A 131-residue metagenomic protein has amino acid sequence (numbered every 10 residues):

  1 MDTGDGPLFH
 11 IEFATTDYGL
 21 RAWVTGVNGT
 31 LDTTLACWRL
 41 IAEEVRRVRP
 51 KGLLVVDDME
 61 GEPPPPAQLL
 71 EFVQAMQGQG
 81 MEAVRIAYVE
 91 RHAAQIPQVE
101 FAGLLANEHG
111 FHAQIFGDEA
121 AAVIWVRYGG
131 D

Functional and structural regions predicted by a protein language model:
M1-D131: Amphipathic, Lys/Arg-enriched alpha-helical "gate/interface" segment within cytosolic domains that mediates
